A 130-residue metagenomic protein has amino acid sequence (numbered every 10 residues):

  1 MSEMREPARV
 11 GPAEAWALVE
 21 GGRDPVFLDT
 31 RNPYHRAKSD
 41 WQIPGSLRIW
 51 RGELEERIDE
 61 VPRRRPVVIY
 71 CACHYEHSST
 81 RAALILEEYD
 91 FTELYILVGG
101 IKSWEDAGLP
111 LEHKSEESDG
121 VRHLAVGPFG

Functional and structural regions predicted by a protein language model:
M1-G21, P25, P33-I69, C73-G130: Rhodanese-like catalytic fold shared by cysteine-dependent sulfurtransferases and DSP/PTP-type phosphatases
L28: Conserved beta/loop motifs at nucleotide-recognition and modification sites
